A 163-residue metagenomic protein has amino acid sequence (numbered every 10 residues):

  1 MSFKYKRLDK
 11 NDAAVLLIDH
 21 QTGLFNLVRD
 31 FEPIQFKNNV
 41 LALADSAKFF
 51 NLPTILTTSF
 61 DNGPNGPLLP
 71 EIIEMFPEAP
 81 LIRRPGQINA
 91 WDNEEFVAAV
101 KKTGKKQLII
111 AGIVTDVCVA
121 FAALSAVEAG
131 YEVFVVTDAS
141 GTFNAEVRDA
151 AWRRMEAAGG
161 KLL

Functional and structural regions predicted by a protein language model:
S2-R7, N11-A14, N62-L163: Active-site-adjacent betaalpha module
N11-A13, R29-I55: A short alpha/beta connector and helix-capping loop motif
A14-Q21: Short acidic catalytic loops
I18, L43-A44, S125-E128: Short, flexible segments with low predicted structural confidence
Q21-L27: Short acidic, Gly/Ser-rich segments with clustered Asp/Glu that frequently serve as metal-coordination loops in enzyme
V28-F31, A145-V147: Short, solvent-exposed loop/turn segments at secondary-structure boundaries
P53-T57, N62-P64: Short, well-structured secondary-structure segments
